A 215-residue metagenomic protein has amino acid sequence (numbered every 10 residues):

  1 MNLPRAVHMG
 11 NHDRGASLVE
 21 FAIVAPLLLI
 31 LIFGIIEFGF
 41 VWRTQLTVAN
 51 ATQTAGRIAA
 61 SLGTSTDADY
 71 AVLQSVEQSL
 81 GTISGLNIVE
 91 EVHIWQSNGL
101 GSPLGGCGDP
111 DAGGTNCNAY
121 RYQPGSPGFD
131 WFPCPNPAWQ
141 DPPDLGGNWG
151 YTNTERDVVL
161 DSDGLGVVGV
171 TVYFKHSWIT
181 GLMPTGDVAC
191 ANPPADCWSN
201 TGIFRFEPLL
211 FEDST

Functional and structural regions predicted by a protein language model:
M1-R14: N-terminal leader/signal peptides at the extreme start of proteins
N2-L3, Q45, Q53-T215: Short, conserved structural patches
N11-F40: N-terminal single-pass transmembrane signal-anchor helix
F40-N50: Alpha-helical transmembrane segments
